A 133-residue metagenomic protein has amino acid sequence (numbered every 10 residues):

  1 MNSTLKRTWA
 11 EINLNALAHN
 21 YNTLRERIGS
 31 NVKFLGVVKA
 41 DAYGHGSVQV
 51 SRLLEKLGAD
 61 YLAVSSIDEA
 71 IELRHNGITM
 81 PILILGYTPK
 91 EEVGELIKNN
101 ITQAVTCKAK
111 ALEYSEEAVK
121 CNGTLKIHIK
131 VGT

Functional and structural regions predicted by a protein language model:
N2-E11, A16-H19, V32-T133: Active-site-proximal beta-alpha core segment in soluble small-molecule metabolic enzymes
G29: Short conserved AdoMet
